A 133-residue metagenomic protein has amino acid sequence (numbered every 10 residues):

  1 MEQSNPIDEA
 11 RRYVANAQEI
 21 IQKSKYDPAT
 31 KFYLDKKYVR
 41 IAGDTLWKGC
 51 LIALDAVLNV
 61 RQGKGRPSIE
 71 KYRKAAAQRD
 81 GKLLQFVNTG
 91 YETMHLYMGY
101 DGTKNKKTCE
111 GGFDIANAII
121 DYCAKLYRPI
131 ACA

Functional and structural regions predicted by a protein language model:
M1-A133: Terminal alpha-helical segments
